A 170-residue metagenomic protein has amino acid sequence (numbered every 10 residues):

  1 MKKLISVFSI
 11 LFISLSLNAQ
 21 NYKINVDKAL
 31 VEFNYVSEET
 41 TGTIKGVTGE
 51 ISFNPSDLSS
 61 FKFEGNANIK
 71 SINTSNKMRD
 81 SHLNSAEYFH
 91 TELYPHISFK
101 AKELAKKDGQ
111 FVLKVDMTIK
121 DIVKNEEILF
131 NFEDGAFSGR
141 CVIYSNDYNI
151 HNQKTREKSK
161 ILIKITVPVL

Functional and structural regions predicted by a protein language model:
M1-Y22: Bacterial Sec-dependent N-terminal signal peptides
Q20-L170: Low-complexity, acidic/polar, glycine-enriched regions of mature
